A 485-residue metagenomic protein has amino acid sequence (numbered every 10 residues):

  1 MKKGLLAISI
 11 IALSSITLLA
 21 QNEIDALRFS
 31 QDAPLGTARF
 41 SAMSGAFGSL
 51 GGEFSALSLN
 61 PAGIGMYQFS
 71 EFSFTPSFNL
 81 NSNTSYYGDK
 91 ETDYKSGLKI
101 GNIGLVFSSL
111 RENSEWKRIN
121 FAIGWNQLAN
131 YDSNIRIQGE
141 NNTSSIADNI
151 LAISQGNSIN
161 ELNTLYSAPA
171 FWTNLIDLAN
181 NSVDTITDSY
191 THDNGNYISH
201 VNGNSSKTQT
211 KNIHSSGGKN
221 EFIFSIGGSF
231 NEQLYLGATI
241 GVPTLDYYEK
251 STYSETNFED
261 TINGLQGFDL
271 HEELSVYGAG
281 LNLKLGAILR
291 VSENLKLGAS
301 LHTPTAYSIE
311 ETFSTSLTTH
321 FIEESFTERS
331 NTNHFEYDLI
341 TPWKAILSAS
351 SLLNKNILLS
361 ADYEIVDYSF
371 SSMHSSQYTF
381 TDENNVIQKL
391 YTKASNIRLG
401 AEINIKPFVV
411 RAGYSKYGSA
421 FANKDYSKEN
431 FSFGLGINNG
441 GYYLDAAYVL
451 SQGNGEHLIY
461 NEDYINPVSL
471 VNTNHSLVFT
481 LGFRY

Functional and structural regions predicted by a protein language model:
M1-I24, L481: Bacterial Sec-dependent N-terminal signal peptides
S9, Y67, Y248: Active-site-proximal flexible loops/turns
Q21-L35, F40, S108-Y485: Outer-membrane beta-barrel porins/channels
A38, L50-L59, G65-N142, N220: Outer-membrane beta-barrel translocator/receptor signature
L59-N60, I465: Short structured motifs
